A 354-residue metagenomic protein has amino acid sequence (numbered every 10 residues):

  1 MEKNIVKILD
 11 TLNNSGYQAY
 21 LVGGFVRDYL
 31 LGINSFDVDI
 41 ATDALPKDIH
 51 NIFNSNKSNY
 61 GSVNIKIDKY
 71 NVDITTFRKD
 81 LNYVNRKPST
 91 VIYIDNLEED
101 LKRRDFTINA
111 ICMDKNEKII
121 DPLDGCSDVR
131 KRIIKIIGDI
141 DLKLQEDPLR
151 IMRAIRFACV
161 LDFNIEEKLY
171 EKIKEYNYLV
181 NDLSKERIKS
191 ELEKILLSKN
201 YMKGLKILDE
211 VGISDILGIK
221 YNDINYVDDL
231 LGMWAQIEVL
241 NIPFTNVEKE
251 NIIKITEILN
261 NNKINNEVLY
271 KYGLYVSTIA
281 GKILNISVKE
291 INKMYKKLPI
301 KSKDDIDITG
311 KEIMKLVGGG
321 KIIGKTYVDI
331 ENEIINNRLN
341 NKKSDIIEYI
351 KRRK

Functional and structural regions predicted by a protein language model:
M1-K354: Catalytic cores of the polymerase beta-like nucleotidyltransferase superfamily and closely associated nucleotide
